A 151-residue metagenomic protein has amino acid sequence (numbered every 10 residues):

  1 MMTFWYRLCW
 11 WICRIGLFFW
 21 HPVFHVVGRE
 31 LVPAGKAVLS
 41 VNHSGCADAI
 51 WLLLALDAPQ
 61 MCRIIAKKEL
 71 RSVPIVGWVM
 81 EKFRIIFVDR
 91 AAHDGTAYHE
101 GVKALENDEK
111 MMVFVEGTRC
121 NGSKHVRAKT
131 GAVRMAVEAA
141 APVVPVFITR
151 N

Functional and structural regions predicted by a protein language model:
M1-H25: N-terminal membrane-anchoring alpha-helices
F18-N151: Soluble catalytic domains of membrane acyltransferases
